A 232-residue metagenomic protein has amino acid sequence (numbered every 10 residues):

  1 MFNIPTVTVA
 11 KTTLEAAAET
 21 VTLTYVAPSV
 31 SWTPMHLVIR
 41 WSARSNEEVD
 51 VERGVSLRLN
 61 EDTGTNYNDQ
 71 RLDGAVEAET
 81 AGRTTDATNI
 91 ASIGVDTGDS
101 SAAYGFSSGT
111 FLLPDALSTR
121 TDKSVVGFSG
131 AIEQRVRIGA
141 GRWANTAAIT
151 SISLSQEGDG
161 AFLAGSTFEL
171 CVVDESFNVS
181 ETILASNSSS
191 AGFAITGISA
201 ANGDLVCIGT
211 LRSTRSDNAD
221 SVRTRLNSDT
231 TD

Functional and structural regions predicted by a protein language model:
M1-D232: Surface-exposed molecular-recognition determinants
